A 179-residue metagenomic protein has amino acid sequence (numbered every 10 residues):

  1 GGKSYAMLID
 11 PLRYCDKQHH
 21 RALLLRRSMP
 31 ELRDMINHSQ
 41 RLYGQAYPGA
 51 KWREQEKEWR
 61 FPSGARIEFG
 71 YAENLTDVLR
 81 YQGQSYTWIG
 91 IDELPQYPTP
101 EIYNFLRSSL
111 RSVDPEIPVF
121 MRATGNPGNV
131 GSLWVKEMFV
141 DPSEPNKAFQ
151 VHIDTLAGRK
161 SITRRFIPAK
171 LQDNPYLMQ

Functional and structural regions predicted by a protein language model:
G1-Q179: Phosphate/NTP-binding elements of NTP-utilizing enzymes
